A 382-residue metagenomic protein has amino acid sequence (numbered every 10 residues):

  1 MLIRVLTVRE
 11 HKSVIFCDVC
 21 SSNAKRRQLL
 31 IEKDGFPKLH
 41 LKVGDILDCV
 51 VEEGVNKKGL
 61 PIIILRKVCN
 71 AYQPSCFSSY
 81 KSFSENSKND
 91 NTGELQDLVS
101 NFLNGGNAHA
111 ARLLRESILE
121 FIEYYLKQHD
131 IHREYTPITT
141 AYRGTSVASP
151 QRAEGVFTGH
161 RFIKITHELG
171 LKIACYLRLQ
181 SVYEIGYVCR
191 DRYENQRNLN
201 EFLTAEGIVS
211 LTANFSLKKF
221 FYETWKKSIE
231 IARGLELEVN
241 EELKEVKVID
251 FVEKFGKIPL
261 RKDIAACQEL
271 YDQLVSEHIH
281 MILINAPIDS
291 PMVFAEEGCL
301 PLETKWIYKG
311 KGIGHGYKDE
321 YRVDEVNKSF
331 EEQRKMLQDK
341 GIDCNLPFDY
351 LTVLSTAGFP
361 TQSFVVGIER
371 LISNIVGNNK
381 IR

Functional and structural regions predicted by a protein language model:
L2-T212, Y350-V353, S373-I375: Class II aminoacyl-tRNA synthetase-like tRNA-binding/catalytic domains
K12, L243-V246: Short Gly/Ser/Thr- and Asp/Glu-enriched loop/turn motifs at secondary-structure junctions
L39, L60, N240-L243, S363: Short, surface-exposed helix-loop/turn micro-motifs enriched in polar/charged residues
I46, S117, F121, K219-E230: Long, highly charged amphipathic alpha-helices
D130-Y135, L237, G256-K257: Short aromatic/hydrophobic-glycine micro-motifs
T139, S149-F215, K219-Y222, K226-K227 (+1 more regions): A translation/RNA-centric and nucleic-acid-associated enzymatic feature enriched in Class II aminoacyl-tRNA synthetases
S228-L243: Flexible helix-coil linker/hinge segments at domain or subdomain boundaries
